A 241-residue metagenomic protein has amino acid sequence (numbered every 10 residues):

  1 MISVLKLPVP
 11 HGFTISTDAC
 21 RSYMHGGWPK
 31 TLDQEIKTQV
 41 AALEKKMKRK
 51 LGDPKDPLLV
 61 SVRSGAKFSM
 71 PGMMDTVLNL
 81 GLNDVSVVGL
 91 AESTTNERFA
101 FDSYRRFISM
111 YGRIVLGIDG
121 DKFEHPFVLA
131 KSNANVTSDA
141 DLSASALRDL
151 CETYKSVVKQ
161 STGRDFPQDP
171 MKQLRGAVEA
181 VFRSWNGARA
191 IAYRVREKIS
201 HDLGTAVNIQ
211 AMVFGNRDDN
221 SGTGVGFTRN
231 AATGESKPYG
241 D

Functional and structural regions predicted by a protein language model:
M1-N208, R217: N-terminal beta-alpha lobe that positions the nucleotide/phosphoryl donor in ATP/NTP-coupled carboxylate activation
N79, N208, D219-D241: Beta-strand scaffold of nucleotide-dependent catalytic cores
A211-M212: Conserved helicase core region in the C-terminal RecA-like lobe
